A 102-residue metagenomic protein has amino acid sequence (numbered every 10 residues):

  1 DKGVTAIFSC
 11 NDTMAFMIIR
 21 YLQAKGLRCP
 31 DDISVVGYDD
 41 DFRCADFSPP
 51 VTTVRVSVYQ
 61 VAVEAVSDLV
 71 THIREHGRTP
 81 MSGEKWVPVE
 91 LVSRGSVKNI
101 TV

Functional and structural regions predicted by a protein language model:
D1-V102: Flexible loop/turn connectors
